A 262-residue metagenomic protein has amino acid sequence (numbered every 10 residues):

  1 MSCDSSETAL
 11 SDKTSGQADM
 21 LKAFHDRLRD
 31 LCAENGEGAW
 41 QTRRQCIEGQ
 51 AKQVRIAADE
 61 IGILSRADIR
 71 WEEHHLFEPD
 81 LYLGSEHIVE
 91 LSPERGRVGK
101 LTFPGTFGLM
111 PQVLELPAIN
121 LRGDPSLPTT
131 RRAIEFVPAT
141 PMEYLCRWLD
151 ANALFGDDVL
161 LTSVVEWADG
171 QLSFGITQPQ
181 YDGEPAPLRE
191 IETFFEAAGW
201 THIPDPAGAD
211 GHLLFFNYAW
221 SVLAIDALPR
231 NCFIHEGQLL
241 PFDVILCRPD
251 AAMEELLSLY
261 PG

Functional and structural regions predicted by a protein language model:
M1-E78: Juxta-kinase regulatory segment immediately upstream of eukaryotic protein kinase catalytic domains
I63-G84, A153-L161, P206-F216: Short linear interaction motifs
H74-A151: ATP-binding glycine-rich loop module of kinase domains
I88, T177, N231: Short, surface-exposed charged micro-motifs
L91-S92, Q180, I234: Conserved hydrophobic "DFG−1" position in protein kinase catalytic cores
R97-G105, L109, L213-G262: Catalytic activation segment of kinase domains across protein kinase-like and atypical kinase folds
F107-P111, D169-F174, E184-P187, E236 (+1 more regions): Short catalytic/ligand-binding loop motif for oxyanion handling, primarily in non-cytosolic enzymes, centered on
T129-D210: Conserved structural core of kinase catalytic domains
